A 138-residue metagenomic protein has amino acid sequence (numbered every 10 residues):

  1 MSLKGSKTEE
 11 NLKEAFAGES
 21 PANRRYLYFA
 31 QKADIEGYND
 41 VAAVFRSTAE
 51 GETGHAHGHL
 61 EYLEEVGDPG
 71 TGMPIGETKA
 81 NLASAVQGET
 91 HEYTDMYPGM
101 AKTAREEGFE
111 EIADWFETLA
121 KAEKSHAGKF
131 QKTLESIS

Functional and structural regions predicted by a protein language model:
M1-S138: Non-heme di-metal
